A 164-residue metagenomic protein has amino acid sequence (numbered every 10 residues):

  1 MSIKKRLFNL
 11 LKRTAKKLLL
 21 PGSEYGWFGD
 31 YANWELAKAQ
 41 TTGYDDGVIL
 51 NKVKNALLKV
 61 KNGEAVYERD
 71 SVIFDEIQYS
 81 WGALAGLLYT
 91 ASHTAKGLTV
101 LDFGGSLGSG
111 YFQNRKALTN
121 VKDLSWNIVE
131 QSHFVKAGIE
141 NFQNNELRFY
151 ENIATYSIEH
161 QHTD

Functional and structural regions predicted by a protein language model:
M1-Y44: Membrane-proximal basic amphipathic "stem/tether" segments
K4, S80-L84, L107, Y111: A structural signal for well-ordered alpha-helical scaffolds and beta->alpha junctions
N9, R13, K17, N51 (+5 more regions): Charged/polar, solvent-exposed surface patches and flexible loops
T41-G97: Class I SAM-dependent methyltransferase Rossmann-like catalytic core, especially the SAM/SAH-binding loop
T94-K96, K122, Q161: Residue-level preference for short coil/turn positions at secondary-structure junctions
T99-Y156: Class I SAM-dependent methyltransferase SAM/SAH-binding core
T155-T163: A short acidic, Gly/Pro-enriched loop at the edge of an enzyme's catalytic core that lines a small-molecule cofactor
